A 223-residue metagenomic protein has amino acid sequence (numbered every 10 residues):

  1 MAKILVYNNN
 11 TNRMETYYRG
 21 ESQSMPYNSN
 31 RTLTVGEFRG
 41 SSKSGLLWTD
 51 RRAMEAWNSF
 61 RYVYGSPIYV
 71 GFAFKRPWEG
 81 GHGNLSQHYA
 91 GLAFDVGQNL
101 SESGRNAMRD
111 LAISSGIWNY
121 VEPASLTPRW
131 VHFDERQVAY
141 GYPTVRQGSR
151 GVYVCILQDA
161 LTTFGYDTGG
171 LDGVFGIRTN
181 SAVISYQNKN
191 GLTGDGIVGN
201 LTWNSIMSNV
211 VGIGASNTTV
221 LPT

Functional and structural regions predicted by a protein language model:
K3-N9, N84-A93, Q98-G165, G169 (+5 more regions): Catalytic cores and adjacent binding grooves of peptidoglycan-active enzymes
V6-Q137: Cell-envelope/glycan interface and biosynthesis
